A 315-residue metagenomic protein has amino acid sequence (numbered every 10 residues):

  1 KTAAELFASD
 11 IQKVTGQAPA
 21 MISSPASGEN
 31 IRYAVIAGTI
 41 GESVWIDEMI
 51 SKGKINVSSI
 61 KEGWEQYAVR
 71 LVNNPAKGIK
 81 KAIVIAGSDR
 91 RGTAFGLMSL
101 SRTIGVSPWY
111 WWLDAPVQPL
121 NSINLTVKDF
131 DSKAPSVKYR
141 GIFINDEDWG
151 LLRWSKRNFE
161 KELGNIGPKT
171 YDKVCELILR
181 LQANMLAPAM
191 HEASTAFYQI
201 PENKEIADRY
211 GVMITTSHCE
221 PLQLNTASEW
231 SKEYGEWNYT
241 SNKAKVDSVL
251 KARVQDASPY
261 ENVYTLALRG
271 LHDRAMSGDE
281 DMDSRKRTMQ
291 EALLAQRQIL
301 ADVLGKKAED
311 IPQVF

Functional and structural regions predicted by a protein language model:
K1-A134: Contiguous, structured surface segment used for ligand recognition
T2, L6, D10, G92-S99 (+5 more regions): Extracytoplasmic/secreted proteins, especially bacterial periplasmic and envelope-associated proteins
M21-S23, P116-N124, Y198, I206-R209 (+1 more regions): Gly/Pro-rich turn-and-neighbor structural signature
A82-G87, N145-P168, N184-S194, S228-V246 (+1 more regions): The substrate-binding groove and active-site-proximal loops of carbohydrate-active enzymes, especially glycoside
P108-G164, K169-A189: An acidic-aromatic substrate-binding cleft motif
A134, Y139-F143, M185, R209-T215 (+2 more regions): Structural preference for beta-strand elements that scaffold enzyme active sites
P188-H191, T215-N225, A301-F315: Aromatic-lined carbohydrate-recognition surfaces of secreted/lumenal glycan-active proteins
E192-L222: Aromatic-lined substrate-binding rim segments of carbohydrate-active enzymes
